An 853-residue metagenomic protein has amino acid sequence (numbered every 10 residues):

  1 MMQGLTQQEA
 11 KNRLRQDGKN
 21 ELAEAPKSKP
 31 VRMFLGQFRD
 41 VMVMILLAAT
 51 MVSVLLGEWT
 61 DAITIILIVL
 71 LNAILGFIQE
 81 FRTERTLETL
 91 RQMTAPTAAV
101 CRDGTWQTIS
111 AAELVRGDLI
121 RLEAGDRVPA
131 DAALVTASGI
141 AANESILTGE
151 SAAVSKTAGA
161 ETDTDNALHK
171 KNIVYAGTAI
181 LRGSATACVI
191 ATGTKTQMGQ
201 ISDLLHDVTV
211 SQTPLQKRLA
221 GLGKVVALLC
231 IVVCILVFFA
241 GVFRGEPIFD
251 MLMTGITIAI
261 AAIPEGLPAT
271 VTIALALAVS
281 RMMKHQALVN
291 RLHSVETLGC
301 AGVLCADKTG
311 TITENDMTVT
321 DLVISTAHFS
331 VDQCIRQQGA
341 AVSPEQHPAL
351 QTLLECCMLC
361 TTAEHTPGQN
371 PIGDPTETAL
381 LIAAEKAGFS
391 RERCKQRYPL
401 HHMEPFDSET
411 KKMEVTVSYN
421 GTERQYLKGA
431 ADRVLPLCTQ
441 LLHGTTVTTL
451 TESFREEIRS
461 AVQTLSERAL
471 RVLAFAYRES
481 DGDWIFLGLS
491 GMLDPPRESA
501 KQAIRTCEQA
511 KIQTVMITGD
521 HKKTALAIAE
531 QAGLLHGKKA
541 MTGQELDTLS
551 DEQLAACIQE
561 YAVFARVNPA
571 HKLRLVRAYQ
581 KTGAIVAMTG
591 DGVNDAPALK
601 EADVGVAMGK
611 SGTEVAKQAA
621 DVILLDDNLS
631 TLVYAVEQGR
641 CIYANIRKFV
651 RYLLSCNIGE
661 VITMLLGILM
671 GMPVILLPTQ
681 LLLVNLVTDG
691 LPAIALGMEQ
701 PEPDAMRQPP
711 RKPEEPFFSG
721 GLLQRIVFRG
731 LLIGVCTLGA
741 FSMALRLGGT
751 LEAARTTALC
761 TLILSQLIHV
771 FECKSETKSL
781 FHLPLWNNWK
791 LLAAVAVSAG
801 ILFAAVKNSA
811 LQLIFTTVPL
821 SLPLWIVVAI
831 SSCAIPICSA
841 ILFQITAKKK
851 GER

Functional and structural regions predicted by a protein language model:
M1-R707, F717-F718, L731, L745-R746 (+2 more regions): Conserved cytosolic headpiece of P-type ATPases
T688, I733-G734, T756-V770: Generic alpha-helical transmembrane segments
K712-L731, L751-T757: Membrane-water interface at loop-to-transmembrane-helix junctions
F741-T750: Long hydrophobic segments that form regular secondary structure
C773: A C-terminal functional module that forms or caps the active site or interfaces directly with catalytic machinery
